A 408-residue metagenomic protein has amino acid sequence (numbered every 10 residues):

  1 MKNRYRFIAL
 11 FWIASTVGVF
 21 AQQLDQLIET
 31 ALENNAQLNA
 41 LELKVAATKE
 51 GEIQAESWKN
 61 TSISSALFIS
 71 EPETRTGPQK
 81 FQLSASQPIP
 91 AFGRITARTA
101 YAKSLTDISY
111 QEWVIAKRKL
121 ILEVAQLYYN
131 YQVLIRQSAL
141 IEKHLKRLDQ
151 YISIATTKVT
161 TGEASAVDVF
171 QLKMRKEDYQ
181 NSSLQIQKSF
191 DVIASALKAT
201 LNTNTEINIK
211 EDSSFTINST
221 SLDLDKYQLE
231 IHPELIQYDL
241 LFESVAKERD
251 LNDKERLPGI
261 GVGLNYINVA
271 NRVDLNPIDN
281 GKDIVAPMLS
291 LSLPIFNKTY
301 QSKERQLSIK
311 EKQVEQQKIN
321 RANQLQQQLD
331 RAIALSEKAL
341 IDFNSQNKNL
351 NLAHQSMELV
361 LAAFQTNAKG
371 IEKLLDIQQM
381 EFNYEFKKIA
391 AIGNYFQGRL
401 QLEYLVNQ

Functional and structural regions predicted by a protein language model:
M1-I28, L32-N35, Y395: Bacterial Sec-dependent N-terminal signal peptides
F20-S62, I89, A97, E163-V167 (+3 more regions): Bacterial Sec-pathway N-terminal export signals of envelope proteins
N39, T61-P78, P88-I115, I135 (+4 more regions): Small/polar (Gly/Ser/Thr/Ala-rich) solvent-exposed segments that form structured loops/beta-strands/short helices used
A40-E52, A116, L120-I141, T157 (+4 more regions): Amphipathic alpha-helical coiled-coil segments
L83, P287-L289: Membrane-embedded beta-strands of outer-membrane beta-barrel proteins, especially the hydrophobic/small aromatic
K103, A166-M174, R305, I371-Q379: Short, charged, amphipathic alpha-helical segments
K119-I231, V245, A332-L335, A339 (+1 more regions): Periplasmic alpha-helical coiled-coil/stalk elements that build and connect Gram-negative outer-membrane
E255-L257, Q324, N394: Nucleotide second-messenger and two-component phosphorelay signaling modules
